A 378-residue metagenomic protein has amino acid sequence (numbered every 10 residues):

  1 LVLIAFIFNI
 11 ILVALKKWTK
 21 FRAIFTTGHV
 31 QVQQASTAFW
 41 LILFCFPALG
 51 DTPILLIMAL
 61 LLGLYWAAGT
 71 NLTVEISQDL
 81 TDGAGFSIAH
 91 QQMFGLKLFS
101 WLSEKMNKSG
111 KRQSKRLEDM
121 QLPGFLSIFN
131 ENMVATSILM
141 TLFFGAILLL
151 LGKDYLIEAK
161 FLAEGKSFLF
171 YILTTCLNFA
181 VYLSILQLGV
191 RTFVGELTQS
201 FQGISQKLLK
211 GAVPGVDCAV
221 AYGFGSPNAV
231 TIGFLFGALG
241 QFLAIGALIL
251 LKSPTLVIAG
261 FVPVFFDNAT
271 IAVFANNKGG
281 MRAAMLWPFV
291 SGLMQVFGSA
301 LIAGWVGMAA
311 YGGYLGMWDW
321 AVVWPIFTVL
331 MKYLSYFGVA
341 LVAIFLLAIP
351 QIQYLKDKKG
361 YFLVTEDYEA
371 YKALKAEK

Functional and structural regions predicted by a protein language model:
V2-E196, L208-D217, G307-K378: Signature of multi-pass transmembrane helix bundles
A14-R22, C218-G304: Hydrophobic alpha-helical bundle architecture
